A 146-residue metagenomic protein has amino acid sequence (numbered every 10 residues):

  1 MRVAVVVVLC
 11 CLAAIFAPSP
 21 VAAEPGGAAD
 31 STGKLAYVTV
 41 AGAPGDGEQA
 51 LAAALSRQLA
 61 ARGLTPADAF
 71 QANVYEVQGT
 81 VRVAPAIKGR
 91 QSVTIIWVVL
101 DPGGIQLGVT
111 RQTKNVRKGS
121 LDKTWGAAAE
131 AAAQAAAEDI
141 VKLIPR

Functional and structural regions predicted by a protein language model:
R2, V8, I15-R62, K142-R146: A structural "domain/chain start" motif
V6-V7, A72, W125-A129: Generic alpha-helix initiation/capping and coil-helix boundary signal
E24-T32, A53-Q58, L107-R146: C-terminal/domain-edge helix-coil "capping" segments
S31-A36, A60-R62, N73-V77, Q91-I95 (+1 more regions): Envelope-exposed proteins and targeting segments
P66-I87: A short, hydrophobic beta-strand-centered structural micro-motif
V81-K118: Amphipathic beta-strand/beta-sheet edge segments enriched in Tyr/Trp
